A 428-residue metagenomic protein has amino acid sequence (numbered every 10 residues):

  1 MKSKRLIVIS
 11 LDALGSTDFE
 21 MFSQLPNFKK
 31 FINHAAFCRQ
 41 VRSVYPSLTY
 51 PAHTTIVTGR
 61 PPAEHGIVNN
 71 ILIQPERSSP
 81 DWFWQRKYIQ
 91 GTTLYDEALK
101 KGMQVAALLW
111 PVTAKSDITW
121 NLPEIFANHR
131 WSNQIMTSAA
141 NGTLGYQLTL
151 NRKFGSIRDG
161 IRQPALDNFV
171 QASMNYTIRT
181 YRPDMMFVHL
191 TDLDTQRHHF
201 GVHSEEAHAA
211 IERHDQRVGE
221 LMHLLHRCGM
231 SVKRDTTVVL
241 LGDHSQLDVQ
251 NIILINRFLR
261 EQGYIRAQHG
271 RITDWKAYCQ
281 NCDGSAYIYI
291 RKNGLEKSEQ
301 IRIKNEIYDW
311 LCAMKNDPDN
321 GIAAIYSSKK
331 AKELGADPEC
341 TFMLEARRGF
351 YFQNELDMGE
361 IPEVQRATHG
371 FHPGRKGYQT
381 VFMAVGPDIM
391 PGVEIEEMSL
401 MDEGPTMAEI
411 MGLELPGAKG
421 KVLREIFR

Functional and structural regions predicted by a protein language model:
K2, I71-K87, G91, D96 (+1 more regions): Secreted, luminal/periplasmic, and some membrane-associated catalytic domains that remodel anionic oxygen-ester
R5-L11: Short, hydrophobic/glycine-enriched beta-strand segments
L11-A13, C38-R39, T49-A52, I71-F83: Glycine-/proline-rich flexible loop or hinge segments
F19-A63, A106: Short, structured active-site-proximal loop/turn typified by the sulfatase FGly-forming signature C/S-X-P-X-R
P61-G201, Q280, G284, K297 (+2 more regions): His/Asp/Glu-rich, glycine-adjacent segments that coordinate divalent cations and/or stabilize oxyanion chemistry on
P164-Y181, M186, L193-T236, K304-C312: A long, amphipathic alpha-helix that forms part of the scaffold/cap immediately adjacent to metal-dependent active
Y264, H269-S298, Q365-I410: Substrate-binding rim/cap in mid-to-C-terminal beta-strand-loop elements of soluble/periplasmic
E306-W310, D402-I410, V422: Generic recognition of well-ordered alpha-helical segments
